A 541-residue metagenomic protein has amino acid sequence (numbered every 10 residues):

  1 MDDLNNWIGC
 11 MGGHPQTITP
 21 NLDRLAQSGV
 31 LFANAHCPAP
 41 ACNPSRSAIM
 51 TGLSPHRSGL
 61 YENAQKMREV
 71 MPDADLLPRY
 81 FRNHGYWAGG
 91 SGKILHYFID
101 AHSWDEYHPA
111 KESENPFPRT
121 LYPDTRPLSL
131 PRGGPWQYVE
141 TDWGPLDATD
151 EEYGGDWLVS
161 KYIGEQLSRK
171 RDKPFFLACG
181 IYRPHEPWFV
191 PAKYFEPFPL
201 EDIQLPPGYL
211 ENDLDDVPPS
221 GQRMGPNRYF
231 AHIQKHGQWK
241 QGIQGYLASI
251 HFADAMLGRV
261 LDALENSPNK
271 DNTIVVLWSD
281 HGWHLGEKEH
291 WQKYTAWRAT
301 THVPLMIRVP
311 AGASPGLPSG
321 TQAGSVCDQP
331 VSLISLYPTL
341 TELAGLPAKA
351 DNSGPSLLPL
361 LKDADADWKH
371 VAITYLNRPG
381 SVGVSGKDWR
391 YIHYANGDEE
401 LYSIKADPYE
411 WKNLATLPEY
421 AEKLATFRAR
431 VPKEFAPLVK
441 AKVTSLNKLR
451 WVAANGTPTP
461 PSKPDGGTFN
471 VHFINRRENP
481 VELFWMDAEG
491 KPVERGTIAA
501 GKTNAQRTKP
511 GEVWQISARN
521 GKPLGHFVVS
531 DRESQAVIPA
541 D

Functional and structural regions predicted by a protein language model:
D3-Y394, D398-E399, P408-A429: Formylglycine-dependent sulfatase
E410-K412, G490-G496, K522-H526: Surface-exposed loop/edge segments in extracytoplasmic proteins
L446-F469: Extracellular ectodomain segments of secreted/surface proteins
A454, R519-D541: Structured interaction patches on ligand/partner-binding surfaces of diverse proteins
N470-N479: Asparagine-centered strand-capping/turn motif at beta-strand->loop junctions
P480-G490: Short, surface-exposed beta-strand/strand-loop-strand elements in extracellular ectodomains
G490-G511: Intrinsically disordered, low-complexity Pro/Gly/Ser/Thr-rich segments with frequent PxxP/GP/PP motifs and embedded
E512-N520: Short, aromatic- and glycine-rich surface loops/edge beta-strands on solvent-exposed regions
